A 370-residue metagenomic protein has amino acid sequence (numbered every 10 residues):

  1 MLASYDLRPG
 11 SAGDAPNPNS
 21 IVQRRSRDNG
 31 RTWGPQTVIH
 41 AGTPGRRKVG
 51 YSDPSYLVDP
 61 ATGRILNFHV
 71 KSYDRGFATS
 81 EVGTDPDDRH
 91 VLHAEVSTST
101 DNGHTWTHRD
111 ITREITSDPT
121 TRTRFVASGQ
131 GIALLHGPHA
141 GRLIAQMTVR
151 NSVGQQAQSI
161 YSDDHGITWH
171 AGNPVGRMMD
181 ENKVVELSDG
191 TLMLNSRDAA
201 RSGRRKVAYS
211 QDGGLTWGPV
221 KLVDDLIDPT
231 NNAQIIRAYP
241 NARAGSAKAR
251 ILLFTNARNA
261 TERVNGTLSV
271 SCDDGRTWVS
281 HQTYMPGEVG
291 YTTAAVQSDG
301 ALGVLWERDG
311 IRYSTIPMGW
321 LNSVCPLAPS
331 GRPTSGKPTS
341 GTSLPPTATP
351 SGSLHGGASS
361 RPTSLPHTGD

Functional and structural regions predicted by a protein language model:
M1-G331: Asp-box/BNR beta-propeller blade signature and adjacent active/binding-site loops in extracellular glycan-interacting
R332-D370: Composition-driven, intrinsically disordered low-complexity tracts enriched in small residues
